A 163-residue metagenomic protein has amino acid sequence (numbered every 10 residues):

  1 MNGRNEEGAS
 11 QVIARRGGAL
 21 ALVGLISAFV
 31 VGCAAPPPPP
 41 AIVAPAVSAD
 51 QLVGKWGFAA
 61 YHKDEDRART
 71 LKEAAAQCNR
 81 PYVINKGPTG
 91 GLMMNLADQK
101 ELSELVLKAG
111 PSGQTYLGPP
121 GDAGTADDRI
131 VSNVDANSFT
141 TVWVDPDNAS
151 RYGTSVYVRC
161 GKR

Functional and structural regions predicted by a protein language model:
G3-L22: Bacterial N-terminal signal peptides that target proteins for export
A19-L22, K63-D66, D145-N148: Short, intrinsically disordered, charge-biased short linear motifs at domain edges
F29-G32: C-terminal motif of bacterial Sec signal peptides marking the signal peptidase cleavage site
P37-I42, S112-R163: Beta-sheet ligand-binding and adhesion/scaffold domains
P39-I42, V47, L52-G91, S150-Y152: Short, solvent-exposed loop/hinge segments that bridge or flank secondary-structure elements
K63-D64, G87-A136: Contiguous, well-ordered beta-strand patches that form the walls/edges of small beta-barrel/beta-sandwich domains
